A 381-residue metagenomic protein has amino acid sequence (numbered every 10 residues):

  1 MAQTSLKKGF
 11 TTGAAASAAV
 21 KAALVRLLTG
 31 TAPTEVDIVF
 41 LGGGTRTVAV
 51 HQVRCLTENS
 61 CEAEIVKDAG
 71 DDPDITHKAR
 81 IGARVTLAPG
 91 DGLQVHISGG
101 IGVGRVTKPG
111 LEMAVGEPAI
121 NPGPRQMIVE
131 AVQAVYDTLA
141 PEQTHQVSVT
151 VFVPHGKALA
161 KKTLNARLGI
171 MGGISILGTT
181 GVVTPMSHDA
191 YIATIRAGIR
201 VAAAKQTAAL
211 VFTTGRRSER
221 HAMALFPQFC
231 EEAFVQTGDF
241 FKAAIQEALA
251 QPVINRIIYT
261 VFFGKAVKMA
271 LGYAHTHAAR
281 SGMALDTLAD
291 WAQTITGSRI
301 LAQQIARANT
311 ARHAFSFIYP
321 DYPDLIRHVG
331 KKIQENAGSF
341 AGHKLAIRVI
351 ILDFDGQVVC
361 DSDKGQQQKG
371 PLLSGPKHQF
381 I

Functional and structural regions predicted by a protein language model:
M1-K162, A166-L168, P252: Generic N-terminal targeting/processing segments that precede catalytic cores or assembly contacts
K7-G13, N165-I174, T179-H328, E335-G356: A structural signal for small-residue-enriched, beta-sheet-centric alpha/beta enzyme cores and oligomeric scaffold folds
V25, T31, C55, T184-P185 (+3 more regions): Generic secondary-structure boundary signal with a strong preference for alpha-helix termini
A49, T184-S187, S362: Residues at secondary-structure transition points
K78, G82, F226-C230, S362-Q368: Surface-exposed flexible segments
K108, A160, H221, K268-A270 (+1 more regions): Generic domain-boundary/flexible-linker signal
R125, G330-I381: Extended hydrophobic packing segments that form well-structured cores
